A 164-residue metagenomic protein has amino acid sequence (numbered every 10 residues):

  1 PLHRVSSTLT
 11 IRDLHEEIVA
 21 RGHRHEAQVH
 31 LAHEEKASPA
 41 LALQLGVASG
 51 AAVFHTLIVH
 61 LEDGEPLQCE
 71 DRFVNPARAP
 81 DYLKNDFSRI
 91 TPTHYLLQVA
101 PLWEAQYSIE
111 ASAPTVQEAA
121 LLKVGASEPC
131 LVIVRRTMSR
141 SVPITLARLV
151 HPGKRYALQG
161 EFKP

Functional and structural regions predicted by a protein language model:
P1-A52, D71, A77-E104, E110 (+1 more regions): HTH-adjacent hinge/linker in prokaryotic transcriptional regulators
A51-D63, C130-T137: A short beta-strand signature
L57-P66, D71-A77: Anionic-ligand binding region
N75, P152-G153: Short beta-strand-to-loop transition segments that serve as allosteric relay/switch motifs in sensory/regulatory domains
E110-V116, A120-V150: Extended hydrophobic
S139-R140, T145, K154-P164: Charged, cofactor-coupling segments
